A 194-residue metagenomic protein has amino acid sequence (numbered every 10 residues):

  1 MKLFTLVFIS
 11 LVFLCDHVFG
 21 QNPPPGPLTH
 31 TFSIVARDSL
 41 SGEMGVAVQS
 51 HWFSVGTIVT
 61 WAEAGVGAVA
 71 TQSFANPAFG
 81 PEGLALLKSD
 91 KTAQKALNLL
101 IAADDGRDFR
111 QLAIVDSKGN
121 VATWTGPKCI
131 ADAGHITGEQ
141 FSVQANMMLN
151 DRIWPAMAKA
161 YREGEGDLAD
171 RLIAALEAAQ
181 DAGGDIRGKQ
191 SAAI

Functional and structural regions predicted by a protein language model:
T5-H17: Bacterial N-terminal signal peptides
Q21-R187, A193-I194: Alpha/propeptide regions of enzymes that mature by internal proteolysis
